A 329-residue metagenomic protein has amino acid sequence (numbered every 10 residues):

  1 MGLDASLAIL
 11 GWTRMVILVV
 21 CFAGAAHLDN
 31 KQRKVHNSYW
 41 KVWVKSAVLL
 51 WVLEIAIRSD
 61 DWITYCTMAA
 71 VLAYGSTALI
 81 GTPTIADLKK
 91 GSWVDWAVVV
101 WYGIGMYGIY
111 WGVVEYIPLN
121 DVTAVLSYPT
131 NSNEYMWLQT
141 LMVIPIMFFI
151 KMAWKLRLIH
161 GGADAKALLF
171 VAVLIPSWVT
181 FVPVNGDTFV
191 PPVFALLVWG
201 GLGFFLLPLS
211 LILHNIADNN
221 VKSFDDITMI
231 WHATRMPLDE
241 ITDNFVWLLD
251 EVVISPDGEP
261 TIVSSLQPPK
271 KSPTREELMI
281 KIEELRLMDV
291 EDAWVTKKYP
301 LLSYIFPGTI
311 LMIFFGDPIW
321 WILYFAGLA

Functional and structural regions predicted by a protein language model:
M1-A329: A membrane-topology feature that recognizes alpha-helical transmembrane segments and their immediate juxtamembrane
